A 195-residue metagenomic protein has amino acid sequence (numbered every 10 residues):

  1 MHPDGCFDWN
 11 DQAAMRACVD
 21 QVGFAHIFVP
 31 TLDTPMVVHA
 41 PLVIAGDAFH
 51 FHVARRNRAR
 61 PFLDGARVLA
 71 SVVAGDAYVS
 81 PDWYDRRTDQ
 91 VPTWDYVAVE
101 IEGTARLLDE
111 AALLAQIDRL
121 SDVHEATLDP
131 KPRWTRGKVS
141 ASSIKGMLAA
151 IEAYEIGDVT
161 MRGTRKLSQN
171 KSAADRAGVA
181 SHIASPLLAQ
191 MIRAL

Functional and structural regions predicted by a protein language model:
M1-H26: Short, basic/aromatic recognition patches
R16, Q90, S143-G146: A generic local secondary-structure boundary/capping motif
Q21-R55: Short beta-strand segments
V22-F24, G65-V68, I151: Short, surface-exposed beta-edge/turn micro-motifs
V29, V53, V72-A74, D158 (+1 more regions): Pocket-edge structural micro-motifs
P41, H52, S71, T104 (+1 more regions): Residue-level recognition of well-ordered beta-strand positions that form the cores of beta-sheet-rich folds across
R55-R119: Short, structured beta-strand-loop surface elements
R106-L195: C-terminal edge-of-domain segments
